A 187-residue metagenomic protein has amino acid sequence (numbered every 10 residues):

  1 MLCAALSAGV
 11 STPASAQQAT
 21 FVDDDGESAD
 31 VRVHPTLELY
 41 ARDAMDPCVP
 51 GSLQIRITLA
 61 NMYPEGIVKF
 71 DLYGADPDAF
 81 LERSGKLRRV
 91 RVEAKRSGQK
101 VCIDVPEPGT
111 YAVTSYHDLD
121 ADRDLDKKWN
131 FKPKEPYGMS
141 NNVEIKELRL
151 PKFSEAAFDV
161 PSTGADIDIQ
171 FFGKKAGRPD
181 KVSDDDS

Functional and structural regions predicted by a protein language model:
A5-S15: C-terminal segment of classical bacterial N-terminal signal peptides
L53-M62, I169: A short, amphipathic beta-strand motif
K69-Y73, T114: Beta-strand signatures of extracellular beta-sandwich domains
R91-S97, D159-P161: Short proline/glycine- and polar residue-rich coil/turn motifs
Q99-V105: Exposed aromatic-hydrophobic patches
P106-S115: A short tyrosine-centered beta-strand micro-motif
D118-K127: Acidic, glycine-anchored loop motifs typical of Ca2+
E144-S187: Compositionally biased low-complexity segments at domain edges in trafficked proteins and select soluble regulators
